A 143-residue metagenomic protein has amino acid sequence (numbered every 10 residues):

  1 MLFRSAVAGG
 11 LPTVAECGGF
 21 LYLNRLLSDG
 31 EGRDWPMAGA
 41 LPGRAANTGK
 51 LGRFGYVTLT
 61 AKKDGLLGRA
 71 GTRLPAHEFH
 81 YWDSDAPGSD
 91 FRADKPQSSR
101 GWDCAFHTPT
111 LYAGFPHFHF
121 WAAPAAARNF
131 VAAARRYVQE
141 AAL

Functional and structural regions predicted by a protein language model:
M1-G65: Cysteine-nucleophile active-site neighborhood
A46-L143: Amide-donor transfer/coupling interface in amidating biosynthetic enzymes
